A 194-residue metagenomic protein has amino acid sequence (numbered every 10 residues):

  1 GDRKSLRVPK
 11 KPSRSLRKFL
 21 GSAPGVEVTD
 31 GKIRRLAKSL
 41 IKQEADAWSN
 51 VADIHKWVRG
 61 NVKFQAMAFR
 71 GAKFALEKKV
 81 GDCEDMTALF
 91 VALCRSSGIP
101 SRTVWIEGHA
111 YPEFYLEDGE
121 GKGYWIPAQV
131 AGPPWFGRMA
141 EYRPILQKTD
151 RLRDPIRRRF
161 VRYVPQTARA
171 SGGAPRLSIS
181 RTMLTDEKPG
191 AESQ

Functional and structural regions predicted by a protein language model:
R3-K78, R162-E192: Secondary-structure boundary elements
N50-I54, K79-C94: Active-site nucleophilic cysteine motif
D85-Q166: Hydrophobic/aromatic-rich core segments of domains that either
G108, E192-S193: Membrane-proximal bilayer-interacting regions
